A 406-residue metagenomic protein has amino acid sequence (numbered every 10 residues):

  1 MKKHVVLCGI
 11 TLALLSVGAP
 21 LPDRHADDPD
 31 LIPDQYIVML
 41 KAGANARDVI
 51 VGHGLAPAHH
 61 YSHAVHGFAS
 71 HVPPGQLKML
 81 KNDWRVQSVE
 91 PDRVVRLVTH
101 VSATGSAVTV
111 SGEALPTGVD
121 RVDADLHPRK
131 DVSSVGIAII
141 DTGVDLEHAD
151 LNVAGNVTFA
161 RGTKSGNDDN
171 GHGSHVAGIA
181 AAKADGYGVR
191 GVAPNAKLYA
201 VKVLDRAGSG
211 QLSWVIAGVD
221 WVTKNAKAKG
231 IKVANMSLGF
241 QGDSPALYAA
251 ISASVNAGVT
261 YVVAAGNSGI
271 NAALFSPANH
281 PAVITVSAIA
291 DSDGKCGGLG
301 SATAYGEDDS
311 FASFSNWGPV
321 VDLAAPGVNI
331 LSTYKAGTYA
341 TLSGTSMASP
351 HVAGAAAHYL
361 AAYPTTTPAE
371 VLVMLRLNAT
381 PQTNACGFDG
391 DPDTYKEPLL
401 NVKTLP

Functional and structural regions predicted by a protein language model:
K2-A19: Gram-negative bacterial Sec-dependent N-terminal signal peptides
P22-A26, V51-V65, N82-G136, V144 (+3 more regions): Protease zymogen maturation seam
D28, P57-S62, R190-A196, A200 (+6 more regions): C-terminal subdomain of the subtilisin-like protease fold in secreted/lumenal serine endopeptidases
I32-M39: Short glycine-/aliphatic-rich beta-strand segments at the starts of folded cytosolic domains
M39-A42, V72-P73, E90-V94, I139-G143 (+11 more regions): Active-site-proximal beta-strand/loop segments in catalytic clefts of secreted hydrolases
D125-N156, S165-W214, K227-V233, D243 (+5 more regions): Subtilisin-like serine protease catalytic core
V135, D141-G143, V259, F275-A361 (+2 more regions): Extracellular S/T/G-rich loop segment that most often corresponds to the catalytic His/Ser-adjacent loop
T163-A177, I270, A340-V352: Gly/Ser-rich catalytic serine loop of serine hydrolases
